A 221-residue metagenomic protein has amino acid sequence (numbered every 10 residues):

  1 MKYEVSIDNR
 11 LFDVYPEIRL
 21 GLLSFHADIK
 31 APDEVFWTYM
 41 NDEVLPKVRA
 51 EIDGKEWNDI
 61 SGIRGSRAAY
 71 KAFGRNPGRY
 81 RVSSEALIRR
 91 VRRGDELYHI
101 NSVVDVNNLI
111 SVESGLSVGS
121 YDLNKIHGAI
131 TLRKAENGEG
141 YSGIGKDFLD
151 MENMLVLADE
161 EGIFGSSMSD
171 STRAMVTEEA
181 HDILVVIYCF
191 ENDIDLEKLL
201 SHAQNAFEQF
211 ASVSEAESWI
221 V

Functional and structural regions predicted by a protein language model:
M1-V221: Charge-biased, low-complexity intrinsically disordered regions
